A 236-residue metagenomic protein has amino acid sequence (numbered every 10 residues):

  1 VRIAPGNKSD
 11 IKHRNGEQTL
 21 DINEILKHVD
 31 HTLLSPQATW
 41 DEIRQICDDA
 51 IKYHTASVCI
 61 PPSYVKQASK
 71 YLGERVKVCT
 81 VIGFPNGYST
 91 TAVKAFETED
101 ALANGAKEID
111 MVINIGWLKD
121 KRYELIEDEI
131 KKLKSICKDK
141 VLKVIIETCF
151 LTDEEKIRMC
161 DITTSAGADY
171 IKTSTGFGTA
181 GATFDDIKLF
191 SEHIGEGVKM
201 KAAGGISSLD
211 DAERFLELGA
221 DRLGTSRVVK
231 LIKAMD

Functional and structural regions predicted by a protein language model:
T19-F96, A103, R158, I162: Conserved N-terminal beta1-alpha1 strand-loop-helix module at the mouth
K27-V29, V58-I60, V78-I82, I109-M111 (+4 more regions): Hydrophobic faces of well-ordered beta-strands that scaffold small-molecule active sites in alpha/beta enzyme cores
D30, A68, A101, V144 (+2 more regions): Conserved, mostly hydrophobic/aromatic
I60-R75, S89-T91, G116-L133, L151-K156 (+2 more regions): Active-site-adjacent beta->alpha loops and helix N-cap segments on the catalytic face of soluble alpha/beta enzymes
V81-A92, I146-T152, G181, K199-L209: Glycine-rich beta-to-alpha transition loops that act as phosphate-gripper elements at the mouths of alpha/beta enzyme
T90-E97, E155-D161, I206-A220: Catalytic cores of alpha/beta
F96-T98, A103-E147: Hydrophobic, well-structured mid-protein blocks that either form specific transmembrane helices
N104-W117, A168-A180, G205-S208, L216-D236: Glycine-rich phosphate-binding active-site loops on the catalytic face of alpha/beta enzymes
